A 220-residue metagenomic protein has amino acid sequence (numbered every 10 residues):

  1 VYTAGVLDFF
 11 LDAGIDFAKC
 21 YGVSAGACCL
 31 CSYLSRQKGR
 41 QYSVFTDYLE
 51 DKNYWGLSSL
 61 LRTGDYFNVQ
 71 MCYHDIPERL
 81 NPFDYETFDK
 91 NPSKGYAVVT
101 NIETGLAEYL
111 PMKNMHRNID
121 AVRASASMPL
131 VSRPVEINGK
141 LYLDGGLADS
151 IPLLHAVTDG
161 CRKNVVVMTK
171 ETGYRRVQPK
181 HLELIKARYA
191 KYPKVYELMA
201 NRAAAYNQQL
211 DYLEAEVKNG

Functional and structural regions predicted by a protein language model:
V1-V23, C31-G220: Patatin-like phospholipase
